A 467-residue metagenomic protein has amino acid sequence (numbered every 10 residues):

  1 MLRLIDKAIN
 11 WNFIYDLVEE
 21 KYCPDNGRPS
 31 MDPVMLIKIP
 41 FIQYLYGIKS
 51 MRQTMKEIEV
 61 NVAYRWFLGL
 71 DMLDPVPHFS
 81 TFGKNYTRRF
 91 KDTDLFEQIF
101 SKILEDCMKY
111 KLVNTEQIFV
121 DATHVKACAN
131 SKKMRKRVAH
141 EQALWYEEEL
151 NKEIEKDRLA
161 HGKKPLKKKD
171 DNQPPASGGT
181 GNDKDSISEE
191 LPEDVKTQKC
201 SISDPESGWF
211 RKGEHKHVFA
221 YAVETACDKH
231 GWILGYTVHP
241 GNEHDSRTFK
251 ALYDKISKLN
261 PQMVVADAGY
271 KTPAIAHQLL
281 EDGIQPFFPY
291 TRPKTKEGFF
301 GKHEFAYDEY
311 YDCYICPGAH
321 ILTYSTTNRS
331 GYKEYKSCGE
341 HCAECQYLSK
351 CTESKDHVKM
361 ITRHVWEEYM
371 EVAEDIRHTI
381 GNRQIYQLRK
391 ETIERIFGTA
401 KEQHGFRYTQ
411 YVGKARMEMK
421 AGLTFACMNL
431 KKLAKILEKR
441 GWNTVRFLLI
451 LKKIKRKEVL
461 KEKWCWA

Functional and structural regions predicted by a protein language model:
L2-F41, Y46-G47: Basic, short loop/linker segments at the boundary and entry of helix-turn-helix/winged-helix-like folds
G47-V60, L70-A467: Anion-binding and metal-coordination hotspots
R65-G69: Short arginine-rich
